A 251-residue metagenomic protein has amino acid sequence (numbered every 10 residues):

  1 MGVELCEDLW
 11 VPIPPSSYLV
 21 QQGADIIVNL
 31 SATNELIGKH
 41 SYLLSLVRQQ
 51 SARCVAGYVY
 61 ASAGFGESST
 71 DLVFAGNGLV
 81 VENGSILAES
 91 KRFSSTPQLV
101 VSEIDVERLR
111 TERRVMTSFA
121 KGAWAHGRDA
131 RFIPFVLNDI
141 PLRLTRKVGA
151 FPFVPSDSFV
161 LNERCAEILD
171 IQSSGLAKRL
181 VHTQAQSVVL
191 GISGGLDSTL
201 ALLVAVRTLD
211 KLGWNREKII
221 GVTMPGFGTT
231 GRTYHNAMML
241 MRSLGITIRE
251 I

Functional and structural regions predicted by a protein language model:
M1-D8, Q172: Active-site-proximal beta-strand elements of phosphoester/diester hydrolases
W10-V100: CN hydrolase (nitrilase-like) catalytic-core segments centered on the catalytic cysteine and neighboring Lys/Glu
V28, V188-I192, L196-M238: ATP-dependent adenylation/pyrophosphate-handling site
K91-V115: A short, polar/charged loop-to-alpha-helix boundary motif
I133-A150, W214, K218-I251: A conserved beta-strand->alpha-helix junction
L137, P141-R146, R164-V189: Phosphate/ATP-binding catalytic cores across multiple sugar-kinase/actin-like superfamilies, primarily ASKHA
A150-R164, T183-I192, G221-T223: Glycine- and acidic
